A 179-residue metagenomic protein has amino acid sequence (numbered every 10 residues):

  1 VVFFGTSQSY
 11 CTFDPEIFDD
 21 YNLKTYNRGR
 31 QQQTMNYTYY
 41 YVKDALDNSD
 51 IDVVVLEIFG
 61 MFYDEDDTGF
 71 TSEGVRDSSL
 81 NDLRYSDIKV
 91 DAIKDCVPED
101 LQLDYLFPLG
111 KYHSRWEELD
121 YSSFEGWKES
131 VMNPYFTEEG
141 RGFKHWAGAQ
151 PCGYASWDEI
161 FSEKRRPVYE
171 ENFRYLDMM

Functional and structural regions predicted by a protein language model:
V1-V2, S130: Short N-terminal helix-initiation segments at or just after the protein's N-terminus
F3-F4, Q8-I93: Membrane-embedded segments
S72-M179: Secreted/periplasmic serine-hydrolase-like ester/acetyl group-modifying domain
